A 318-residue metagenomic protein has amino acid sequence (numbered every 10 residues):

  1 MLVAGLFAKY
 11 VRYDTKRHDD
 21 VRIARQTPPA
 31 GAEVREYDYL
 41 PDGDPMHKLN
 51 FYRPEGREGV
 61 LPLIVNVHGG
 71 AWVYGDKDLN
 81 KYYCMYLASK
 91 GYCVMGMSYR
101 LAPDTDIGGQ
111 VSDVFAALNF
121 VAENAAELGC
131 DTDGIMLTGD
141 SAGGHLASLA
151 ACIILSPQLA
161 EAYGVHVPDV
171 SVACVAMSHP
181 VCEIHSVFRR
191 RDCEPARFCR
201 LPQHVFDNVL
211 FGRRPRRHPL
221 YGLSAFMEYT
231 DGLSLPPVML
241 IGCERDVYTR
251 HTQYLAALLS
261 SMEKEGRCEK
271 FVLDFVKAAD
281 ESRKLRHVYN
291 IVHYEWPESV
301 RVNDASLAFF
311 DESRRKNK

Functional and structural regions predicted by a protein language model:
M1-K318: Alpha/beta-hydrolase superfamily serine-hydrolase fold, recognizing
